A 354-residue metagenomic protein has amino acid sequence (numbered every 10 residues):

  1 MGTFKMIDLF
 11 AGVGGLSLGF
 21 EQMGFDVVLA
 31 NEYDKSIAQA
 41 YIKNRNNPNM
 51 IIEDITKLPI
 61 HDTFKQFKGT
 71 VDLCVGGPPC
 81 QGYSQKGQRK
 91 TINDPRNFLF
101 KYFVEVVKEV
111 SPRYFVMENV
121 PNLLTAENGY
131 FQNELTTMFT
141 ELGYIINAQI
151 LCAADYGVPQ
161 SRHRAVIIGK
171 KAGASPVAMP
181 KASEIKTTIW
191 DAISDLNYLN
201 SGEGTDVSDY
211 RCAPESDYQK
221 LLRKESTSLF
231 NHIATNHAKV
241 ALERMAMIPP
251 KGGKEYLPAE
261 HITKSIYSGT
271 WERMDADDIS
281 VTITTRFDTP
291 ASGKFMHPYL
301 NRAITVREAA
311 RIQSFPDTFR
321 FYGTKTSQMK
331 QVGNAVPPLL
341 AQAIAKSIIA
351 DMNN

Functional and structural regions predicted by a protein language model:
K5-I7: Conserved beta-strand elements of the Class I
F10-A11: Class I SAM-dependent methyltransferase "Motif I" SAM/SAH-binding loop
G14, L18: Glycine-rich SAM-binding Motif I of class I
G19-D26, N44: A short, Lys/Arg-enriched amphipathic alpha-helix followed by its capping loop at the start of a domain
D34: Conserved SAM/SAH-binding beta-strand->alpha-helix loop
Q39-K65: S-adenosyl-L-methionine
H61-G69, Q81-T263: Class I S-adenosyl-L-methionine
A213-N354: C-terminal target-recognition/interaction regions appended to catalytic cores
